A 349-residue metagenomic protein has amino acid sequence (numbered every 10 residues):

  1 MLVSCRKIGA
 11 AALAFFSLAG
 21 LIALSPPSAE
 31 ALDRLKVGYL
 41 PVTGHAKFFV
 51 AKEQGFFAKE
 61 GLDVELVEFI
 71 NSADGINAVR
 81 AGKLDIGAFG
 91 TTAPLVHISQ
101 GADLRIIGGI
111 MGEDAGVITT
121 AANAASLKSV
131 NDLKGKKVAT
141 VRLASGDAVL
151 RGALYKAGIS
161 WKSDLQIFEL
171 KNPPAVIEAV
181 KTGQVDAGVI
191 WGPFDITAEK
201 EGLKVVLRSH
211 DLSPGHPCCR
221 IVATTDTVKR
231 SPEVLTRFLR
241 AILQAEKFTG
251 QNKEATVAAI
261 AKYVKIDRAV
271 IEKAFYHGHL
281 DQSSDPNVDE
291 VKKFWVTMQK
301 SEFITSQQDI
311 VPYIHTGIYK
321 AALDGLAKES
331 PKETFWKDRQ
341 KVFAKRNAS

Functional and structural regions predicted by a protein language model:
M1-K7: N-terminal secretory signal peptides that target proteins for export/translocation
A11-S25: Bacterial N-terminal signal peptides
A31-K162, Q166-K171, A179, D186-G192 (+2 more regions): Short, glycine-/small- and polar/acidic-enriched structural segments that line small-molecule recognition paths
E65, A73, Q166, K273-H279 (+1 more regions): Short linear loop/turn motifs
E68, P174, K273: Ligand-binding pocket scaffold of soluble enzyme catalytic domains
T92-A93, P174-Y263: Pocket-lining segment of extracytoplasmic ligand-binding domains
K229-Q308: Secondary-structure end/capping motifs
K300-S349: Conserved C-terminal helix/tail region of periplasmic/extracytoplasmic solute-binding proteins
